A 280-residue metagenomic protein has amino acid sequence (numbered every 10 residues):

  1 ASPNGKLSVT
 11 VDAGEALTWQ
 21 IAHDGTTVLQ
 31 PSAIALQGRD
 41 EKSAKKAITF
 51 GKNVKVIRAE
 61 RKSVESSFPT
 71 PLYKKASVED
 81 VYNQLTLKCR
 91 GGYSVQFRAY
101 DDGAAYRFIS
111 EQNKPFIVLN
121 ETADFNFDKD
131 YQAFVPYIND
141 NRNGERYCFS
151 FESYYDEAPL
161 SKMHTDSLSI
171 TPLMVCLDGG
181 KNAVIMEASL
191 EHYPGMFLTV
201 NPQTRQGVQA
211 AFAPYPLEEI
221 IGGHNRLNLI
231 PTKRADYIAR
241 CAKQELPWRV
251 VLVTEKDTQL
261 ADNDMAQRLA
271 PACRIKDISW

Functional and structural regions predicted by a protein language model:
P3-R274: N-terminal accessory beta-strand-rich subdomains and adjacent acidic, glycine-rich linkers that precede catalytic cores
R274-W280: Short, intrinsically disordered, charge-balanced linker/junction segments flanking boundaries in proteins
